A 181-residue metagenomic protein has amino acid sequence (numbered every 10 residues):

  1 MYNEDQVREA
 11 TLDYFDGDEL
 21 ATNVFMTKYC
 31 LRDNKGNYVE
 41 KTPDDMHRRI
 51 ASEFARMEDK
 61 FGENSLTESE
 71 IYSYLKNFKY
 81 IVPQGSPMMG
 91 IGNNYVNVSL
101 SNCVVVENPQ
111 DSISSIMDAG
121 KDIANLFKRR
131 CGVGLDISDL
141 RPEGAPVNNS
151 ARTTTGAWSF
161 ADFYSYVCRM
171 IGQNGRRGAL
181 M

Functional and structural regions predicted by a protein language model:
M1-M181: Extended catalytic cores of very large enzyme megasubunits
